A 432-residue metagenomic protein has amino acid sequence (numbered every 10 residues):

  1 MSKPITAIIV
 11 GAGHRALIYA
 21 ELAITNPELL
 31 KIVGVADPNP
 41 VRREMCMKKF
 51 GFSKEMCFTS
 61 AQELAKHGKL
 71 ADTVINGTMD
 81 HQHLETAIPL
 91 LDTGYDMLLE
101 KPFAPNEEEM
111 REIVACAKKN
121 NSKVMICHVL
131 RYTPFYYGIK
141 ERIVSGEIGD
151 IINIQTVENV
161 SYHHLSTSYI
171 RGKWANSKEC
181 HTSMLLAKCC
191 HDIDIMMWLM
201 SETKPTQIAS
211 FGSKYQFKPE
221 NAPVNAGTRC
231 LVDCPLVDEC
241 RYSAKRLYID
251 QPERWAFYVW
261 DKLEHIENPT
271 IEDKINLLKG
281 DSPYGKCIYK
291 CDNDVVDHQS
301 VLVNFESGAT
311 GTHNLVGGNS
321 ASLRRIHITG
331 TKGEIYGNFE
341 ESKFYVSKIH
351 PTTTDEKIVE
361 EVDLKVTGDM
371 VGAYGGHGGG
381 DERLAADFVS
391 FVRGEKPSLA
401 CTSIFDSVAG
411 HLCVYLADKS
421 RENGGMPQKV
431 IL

Functional and structural regions predicted by a protein language model:
M1-F52, M196: N-terminal Rossmann-like dinucleotide-binding module
G13, F52-C116: Beta-loop-alpha module in the N-terminal Rossmann-like domain of NAD(P)-dependent dehydrogenases, especially those
F50, V295-L432: C-terminal helical cap and adjacent loop that interface with cofactors, partners, or active-site loops
N76, L99, P105, V124-I126 (+2 more regions): Hydrophobic residues in well-ordered beta-strands that form the structural core
E112-V129, G149-N153: Rossmann-fold dehydrogenase core element
L130-K286, G424: Predominantly a Rossmann-like dinucleotide-binding segment in NAD(P)-dependent oxidoreductases
